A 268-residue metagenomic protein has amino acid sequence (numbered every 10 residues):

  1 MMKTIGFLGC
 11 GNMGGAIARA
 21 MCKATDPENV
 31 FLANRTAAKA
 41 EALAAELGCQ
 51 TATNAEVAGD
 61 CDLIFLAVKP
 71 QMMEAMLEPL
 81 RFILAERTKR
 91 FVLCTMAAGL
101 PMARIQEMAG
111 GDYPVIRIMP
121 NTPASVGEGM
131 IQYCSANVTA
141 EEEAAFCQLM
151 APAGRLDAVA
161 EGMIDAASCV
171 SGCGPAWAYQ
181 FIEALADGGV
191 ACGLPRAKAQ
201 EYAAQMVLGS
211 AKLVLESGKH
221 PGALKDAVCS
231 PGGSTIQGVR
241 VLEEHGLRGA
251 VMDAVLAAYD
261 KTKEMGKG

Functional and structural regions predicted by a protein language model:
M1-G59, E128-G129, V190-C192: NAD(P)+-binding Rossmann beta1-loop-alpha1 motif at the extreme N-terminus of oxidoreductases
I17, L47, A55-M130: Rossmann-like NAD(P)(H) cofactor-binding subdomain of soluble oxidoreductases
V30, A40, M73, P195-A203 (+2 more regions): Small-residue helix-packing motif on alpha-helices
R104-P114, M130-A166, A178-E216: Internal alpha-helical scaffold of NAD(P)-dependent oxidoreductase catalytic cores
V115, I164-C169, P221-D226: Short pre-catalytic strand/loop immediately N-terminal to key active-site residues, enriched for Gly-Thr
A204-G268: NAD(P)-dependent Rossmann-like dehydrogenase/reductase catalytic/cofactor-binding core
